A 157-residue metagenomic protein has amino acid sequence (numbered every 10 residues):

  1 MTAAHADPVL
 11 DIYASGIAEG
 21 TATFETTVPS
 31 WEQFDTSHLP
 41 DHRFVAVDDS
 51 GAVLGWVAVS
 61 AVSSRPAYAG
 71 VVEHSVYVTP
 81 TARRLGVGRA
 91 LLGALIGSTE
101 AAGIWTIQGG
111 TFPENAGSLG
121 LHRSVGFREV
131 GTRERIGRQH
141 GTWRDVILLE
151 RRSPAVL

Functional and structural regions predicted by a protein language model:
M1-V9: A short beta-loop-alpha structural element at the N-terminal edge of CoA-dependent acyl/N-acetyltransferase catalytic
T2, T79-T81, F112: Residue-level recognition of the GNAT/N-acetyltransferase active site
T23-T81, L92-G93, S98, R152-P154: Acetyl-CoA-dependent GNAT
A58, P66, Q108-T111, R123 (+2 more regions): Conserved catalytic-core motifs of GNAT/GCN5-like acyltransferases
V78, R84-T99, A116-S124: Conserved acetyl-CoA-binding loop-helix of GNAT-fold acetyltransferases
T99-T111: Conserved GNAT acetyl-CoA-binding A-motif
